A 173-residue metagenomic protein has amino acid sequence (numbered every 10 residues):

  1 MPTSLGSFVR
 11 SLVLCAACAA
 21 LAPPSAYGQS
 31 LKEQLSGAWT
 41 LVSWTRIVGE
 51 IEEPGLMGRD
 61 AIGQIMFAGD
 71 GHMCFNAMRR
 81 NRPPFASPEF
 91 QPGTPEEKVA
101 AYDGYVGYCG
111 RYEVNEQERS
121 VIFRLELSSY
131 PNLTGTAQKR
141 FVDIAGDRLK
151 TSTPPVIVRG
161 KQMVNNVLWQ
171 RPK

Functional and structural regions predicted by a protein language model:
M1-L14, S25: Bacterial N-terminal signal peptides that target proteins for export
G6-R10, A19, G28, P54: Hydrophobic alpha-helical context, especially transmembrane and signal-peptide helices
L12-A22, S36: Hydrophobic alpha-helical targeting segments used for export or membrane insertion
P24-K173: Lipid interaction determinants
